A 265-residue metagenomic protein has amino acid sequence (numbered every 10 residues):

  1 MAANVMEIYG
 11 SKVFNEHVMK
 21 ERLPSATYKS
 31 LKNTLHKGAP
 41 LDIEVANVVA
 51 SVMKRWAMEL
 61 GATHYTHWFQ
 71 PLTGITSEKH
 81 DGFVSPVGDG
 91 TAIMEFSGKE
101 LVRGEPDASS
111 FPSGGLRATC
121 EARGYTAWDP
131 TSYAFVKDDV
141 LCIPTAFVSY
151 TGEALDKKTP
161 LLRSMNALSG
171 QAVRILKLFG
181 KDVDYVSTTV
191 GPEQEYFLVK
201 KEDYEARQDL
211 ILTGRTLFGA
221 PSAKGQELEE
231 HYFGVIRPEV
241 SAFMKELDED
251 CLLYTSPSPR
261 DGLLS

Functional and structural regions predicted by a protein language model:
N4-K12, H17-G98, V102-A118: Histidine/acidic residue-rich metal-binding segments in metalloenzymes
V45-A46, T189, R260: Short, surface-exposed recognition loops or helix-turn segments adjacent to catalytic cores
A50-S51, T73-I75, L101-G104, A134 (+3 more regions): Flexible loop/turn segments at secondary-structure boundaries
R123-D248: ATP/Mg2+-dependent ligation/transfer catalytic cores
C251: An active-site-proximal structural segment forming one wall of the substrate-binding cleft that immediately precedes
Y254-D261: Conserved small/polar residues in nucleotide/adenosyl-binding loops
S265: Active-site neighborhood of thiol-dependent amide/isopeptide-bond enzymes
